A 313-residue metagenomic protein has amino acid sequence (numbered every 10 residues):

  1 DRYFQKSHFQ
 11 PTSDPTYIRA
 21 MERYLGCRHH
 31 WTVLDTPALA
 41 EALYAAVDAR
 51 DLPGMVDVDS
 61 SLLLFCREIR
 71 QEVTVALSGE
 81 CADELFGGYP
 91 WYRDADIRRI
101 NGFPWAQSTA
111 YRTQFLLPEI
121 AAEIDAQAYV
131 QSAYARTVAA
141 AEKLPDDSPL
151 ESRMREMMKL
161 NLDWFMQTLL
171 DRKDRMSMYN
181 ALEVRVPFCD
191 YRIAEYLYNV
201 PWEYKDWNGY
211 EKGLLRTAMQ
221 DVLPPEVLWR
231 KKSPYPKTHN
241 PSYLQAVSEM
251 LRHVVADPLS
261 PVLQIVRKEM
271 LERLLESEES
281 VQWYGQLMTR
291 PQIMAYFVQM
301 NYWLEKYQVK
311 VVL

Functional and structural regions predicted by a protein language model:
D1-R2: Phosphate-binding active sites in nucleotide-utilizing proteins
F9-A49, Q131-L144: A conserved beta-strand->alpha-helix junction
S13, D57-L64, L214: Short, conserved clusters of charged catalytic residues that mark active-site and nucleotide-handling motifs
A38-A42, E84-G88, R93, P236: Short catalytic/ligand-binding loop motif for oxyanion handling, primarily in non-cytosolic enzymes, centered on
Y44-D48, R70, Y92-D94, S242-L244: Short low-complexity, flexible loop/linker segments enriched in glycine and/or proline with clustered acidic
V58, V75-L77, W105-L313: Adenosyl-5′-phosphate
V73-D83, G87-Y89: Short acidic/histidine-rich active-site segments
F86-Y111: A mobile, often basic/glycine-rich helix-loop segment that functions as the active-site lid/recognition loop
